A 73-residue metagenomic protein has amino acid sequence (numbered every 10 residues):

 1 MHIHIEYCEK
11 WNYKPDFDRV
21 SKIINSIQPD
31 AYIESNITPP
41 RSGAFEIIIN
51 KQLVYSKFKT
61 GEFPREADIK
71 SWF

Functional and structural regions predicted by a protein language model:
H2-I23, Q28, R41: Short, thiol/selenol-centered motifs that function as redox-active sites or metal-ligating centers
E9, I37-P39, F58: Structured beta->alpha junctions
P15, F45, K57: Short acidic, gly/pro-rich beta-turn/loop elements at beta-sheet edges and active-site/ligand-binding grooves
V20-I24, G43, A67-F73: Hydrophobic transmembrane alpha-helix bundles
A31-N36: A short linear hydrophobic-aromatic micro-motif
P39-E46: A short, compositionally biased
I49-N50: Structural motif
L53-F73: Non-catalytic, surface beta->alpha helical segment in thiol-disulfide oxidoreductase systems
